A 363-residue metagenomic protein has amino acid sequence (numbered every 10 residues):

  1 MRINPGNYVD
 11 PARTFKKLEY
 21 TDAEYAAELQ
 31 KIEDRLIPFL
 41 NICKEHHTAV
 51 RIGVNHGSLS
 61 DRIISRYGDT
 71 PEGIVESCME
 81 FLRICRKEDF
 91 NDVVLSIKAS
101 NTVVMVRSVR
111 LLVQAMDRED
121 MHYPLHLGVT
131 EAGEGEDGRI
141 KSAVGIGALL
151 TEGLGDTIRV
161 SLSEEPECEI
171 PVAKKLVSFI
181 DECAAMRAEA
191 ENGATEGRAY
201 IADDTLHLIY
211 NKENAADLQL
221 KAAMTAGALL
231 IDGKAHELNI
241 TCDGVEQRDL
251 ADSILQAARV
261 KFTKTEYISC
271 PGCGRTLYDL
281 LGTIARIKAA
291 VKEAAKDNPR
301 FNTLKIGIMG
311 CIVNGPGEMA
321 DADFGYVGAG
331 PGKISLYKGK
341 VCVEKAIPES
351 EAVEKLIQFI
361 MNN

Functional and structural regions predicted by a protein language model:
M1-K16, D22-I42, H47: Hydrophobic or amphipathic alpha-helical targeting/insertion segments
R2-T14, E152-P166, K234-G244, G328-C342: Glycine-rich phosphate-binding active-site loops on the catalytic face of alpha/beta enzymes
P11-A12, L59-I64: A short acidic, helix-capping loop that chelates divalent metal ions and anchors anionic groups
E19-I32, I64-G197, I201-F301: Catalytic alpha/beta core domains of metabolic enzymes, predominantly
K212-A216, G307-G317, A322-D323: Acidic/histidine-rich
R300-N302, D323-F324, G332-L336: Catalytic-core signal marking the mid-to-C-terminal active-site face
P331-Y337, V341-N363: Beta-strand/loop-dominated core regions that host nucleotide or nucleotide-derived cofactor-binding catalytic loops
